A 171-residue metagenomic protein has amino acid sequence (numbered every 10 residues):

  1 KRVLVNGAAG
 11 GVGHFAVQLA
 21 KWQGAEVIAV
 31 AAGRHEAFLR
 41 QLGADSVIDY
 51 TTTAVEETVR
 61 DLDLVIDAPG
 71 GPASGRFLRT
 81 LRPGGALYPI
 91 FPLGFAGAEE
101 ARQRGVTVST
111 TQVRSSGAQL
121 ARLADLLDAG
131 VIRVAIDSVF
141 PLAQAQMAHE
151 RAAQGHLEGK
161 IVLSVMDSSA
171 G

Functional and structural regions predicted by a protein language model:
K1-G171: Terminal helix/beta-alpha structural elements that buttress the NAD(P)+-binding lobe
